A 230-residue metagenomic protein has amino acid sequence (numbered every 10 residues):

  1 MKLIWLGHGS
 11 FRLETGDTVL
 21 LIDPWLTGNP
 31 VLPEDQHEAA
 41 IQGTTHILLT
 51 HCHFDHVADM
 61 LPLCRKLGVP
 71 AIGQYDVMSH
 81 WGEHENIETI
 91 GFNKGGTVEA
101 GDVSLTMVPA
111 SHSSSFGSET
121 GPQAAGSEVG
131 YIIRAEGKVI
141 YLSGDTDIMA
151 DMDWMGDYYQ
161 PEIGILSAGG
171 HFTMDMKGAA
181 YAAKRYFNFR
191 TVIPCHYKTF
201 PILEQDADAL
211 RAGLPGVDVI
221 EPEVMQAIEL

Functional and structural regions predicted by a protein language model:
M1-V19, L26-N29, E99-S104, V108 (+2 more regions): Zn-dependent metallo-beta-lactamase
R12-L49, H53, L61-R65, D76 (+2 more regions): Pre-active-site segment of Zn-dependent metallo-hydrolases
L21-D23, T44-C52, I72-Y75, Y141-T146 (+3 more regions): Active-site neighborhood of phospho(di)ester-bond hydrolases with catalytic His/Asp-centered motifs
N29, H53-A58, M78-W81, G96-E99 (+4 more regions): Active-site environment of divalent metal-dependent phosphoester hydrolases
T44, G68-V69, P161, F189: Local beta-strand N-terminus motif with an aromatic residue
A58-V98, V103-F116: Glycine/small-residue-rich loop that forms an oxyanion/phosphate-binding "nest" at active or ligand-binding sites
P70, G82-T97, A180-L230: Binuclear metal-ion centers of metallo-dependent hydrolases, dominated by the metallo-beta-lactamase
G117-R185: Active-site-proximal loop/helix segments of hydrolase catalytic cores
